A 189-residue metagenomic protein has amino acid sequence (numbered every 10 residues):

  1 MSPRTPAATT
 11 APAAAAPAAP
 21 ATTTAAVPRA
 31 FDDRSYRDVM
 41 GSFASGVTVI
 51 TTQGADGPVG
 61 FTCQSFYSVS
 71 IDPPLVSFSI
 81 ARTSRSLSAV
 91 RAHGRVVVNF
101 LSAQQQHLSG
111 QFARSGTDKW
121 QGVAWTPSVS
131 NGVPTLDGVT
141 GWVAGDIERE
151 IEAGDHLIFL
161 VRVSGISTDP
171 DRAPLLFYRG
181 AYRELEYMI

Functional and structural regions predicted by a protein language model:
S2-I189: Basic, polyanion-binding surface patches
